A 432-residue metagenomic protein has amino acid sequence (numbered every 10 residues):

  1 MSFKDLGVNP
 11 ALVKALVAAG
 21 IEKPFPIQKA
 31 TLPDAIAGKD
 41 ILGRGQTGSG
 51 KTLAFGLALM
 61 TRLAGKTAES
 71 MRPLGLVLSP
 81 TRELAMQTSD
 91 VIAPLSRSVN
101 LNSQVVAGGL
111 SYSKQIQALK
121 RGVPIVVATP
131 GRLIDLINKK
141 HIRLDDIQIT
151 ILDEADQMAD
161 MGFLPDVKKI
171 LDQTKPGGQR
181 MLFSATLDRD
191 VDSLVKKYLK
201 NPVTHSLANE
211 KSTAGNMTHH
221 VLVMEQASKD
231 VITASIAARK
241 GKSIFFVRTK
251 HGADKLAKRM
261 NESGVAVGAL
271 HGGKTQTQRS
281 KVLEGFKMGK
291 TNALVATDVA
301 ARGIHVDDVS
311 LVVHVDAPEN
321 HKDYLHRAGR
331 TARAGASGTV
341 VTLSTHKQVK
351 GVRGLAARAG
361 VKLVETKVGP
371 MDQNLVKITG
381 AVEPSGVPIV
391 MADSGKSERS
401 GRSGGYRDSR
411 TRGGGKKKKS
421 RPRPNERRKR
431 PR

Functional and structural regions predicted by a protein language model:
S2-E383: Conserved helicase RecA-like core
A68, M288, M371-R432: Basic Arg/Gly/Lys-rich low-complexity intrinsically disordered segments
